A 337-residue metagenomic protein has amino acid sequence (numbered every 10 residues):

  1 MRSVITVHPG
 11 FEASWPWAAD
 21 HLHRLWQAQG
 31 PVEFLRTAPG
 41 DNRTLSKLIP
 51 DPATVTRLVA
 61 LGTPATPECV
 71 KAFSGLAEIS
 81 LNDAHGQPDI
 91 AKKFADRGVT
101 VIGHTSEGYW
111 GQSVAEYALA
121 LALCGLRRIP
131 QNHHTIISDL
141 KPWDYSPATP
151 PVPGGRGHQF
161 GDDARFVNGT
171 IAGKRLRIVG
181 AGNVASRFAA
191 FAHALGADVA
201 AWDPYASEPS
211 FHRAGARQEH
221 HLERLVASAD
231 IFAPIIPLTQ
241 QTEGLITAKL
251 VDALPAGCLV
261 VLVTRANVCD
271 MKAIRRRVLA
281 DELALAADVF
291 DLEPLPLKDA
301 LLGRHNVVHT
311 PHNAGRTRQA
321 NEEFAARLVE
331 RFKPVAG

Functional and structural regions predicted by a protein language model:
M1-R57: N-terminal glycine-/charge-rich "phosphate-binding" loop or analogous flexible N-terminal tail
R2, V7-Q27, H104-V114, G125 (+3 more regions): C-terminal helix-to-coil terminal segments
P9, Y145, T149, Q159-H193: Glycine-rich adenosine-cofactor-binding loop
R36-P39, I102, R217-H221: Short acidic-hydrophobic, aromatic-tinged amphipathic segments that line or gate anion-handling sites
T56-P150: Phosphate/diphosphate ligand-binding glycine-rich loop within oxidoreductases
G62, D83, P234-I236, T264 (+1 more regions): Glycine-rich, N-terminal phosphate-binding loop of Rossmann-like dinucleotide-binding domains
T66-P67, P204-A300: Rossmann-like adenosine-cofactor binding region
A200: Conserved beta-strand positions in the Rossmann-like core of class I SAM-dependent methyltransferases
